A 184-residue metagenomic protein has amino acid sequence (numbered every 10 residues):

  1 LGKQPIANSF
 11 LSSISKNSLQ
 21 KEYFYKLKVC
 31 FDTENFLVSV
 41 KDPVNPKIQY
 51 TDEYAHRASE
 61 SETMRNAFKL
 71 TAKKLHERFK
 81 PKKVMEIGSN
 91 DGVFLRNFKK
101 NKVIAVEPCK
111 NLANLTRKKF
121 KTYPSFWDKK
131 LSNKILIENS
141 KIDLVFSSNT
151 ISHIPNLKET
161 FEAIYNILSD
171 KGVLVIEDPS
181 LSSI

Functional and structural regions predicted by a protein language model:
L1-E62: N-terminal juxtadomain amphipathic helix that follows a signal peptide/anchor or precedes a small N-terminal auxiliary
K80-N90: Conserved class I S-adenosyl-L-methionine
D91-N101: Conserved SAM-binding loop of SAM-dependent methyltransferases across substrates and taxa, primarily the Class I
K102-E107: Conserved SAM-binding motif I beta-strand of class I
K118-K134: Conserved SAM-binding strand-loop segment of SAM-dependent methyltransferases
F146: A conserved beta-strand element that flanks and buttresses the S-adenosyl-L-methionine
K158-V175: A short glycine-rich, Lys/Arg-flanked "PGG" loop and its adjoining helix->strand segment in the class I
I176-I184: Short, glycine-/aromatic-enriched active-site segment of Class I SAM-dependent methyltransferases
